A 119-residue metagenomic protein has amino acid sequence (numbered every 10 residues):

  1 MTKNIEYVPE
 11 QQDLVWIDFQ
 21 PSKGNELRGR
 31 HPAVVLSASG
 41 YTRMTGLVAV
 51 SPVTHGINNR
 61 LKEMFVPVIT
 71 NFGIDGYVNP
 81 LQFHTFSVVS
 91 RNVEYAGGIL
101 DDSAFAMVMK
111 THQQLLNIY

Functional and structural regions predicted by a protein language model:
Y7, T70-Y119: C-terminal terminal-subdomain/extension
Q20-G24: Short, charged beta-turn/beta-strand-edge "cap" motif at the junction between a beta-strand and an adjacent loop
L27-R30, V34-T70: Compact nucleic-acid interaction/catalytic patches
